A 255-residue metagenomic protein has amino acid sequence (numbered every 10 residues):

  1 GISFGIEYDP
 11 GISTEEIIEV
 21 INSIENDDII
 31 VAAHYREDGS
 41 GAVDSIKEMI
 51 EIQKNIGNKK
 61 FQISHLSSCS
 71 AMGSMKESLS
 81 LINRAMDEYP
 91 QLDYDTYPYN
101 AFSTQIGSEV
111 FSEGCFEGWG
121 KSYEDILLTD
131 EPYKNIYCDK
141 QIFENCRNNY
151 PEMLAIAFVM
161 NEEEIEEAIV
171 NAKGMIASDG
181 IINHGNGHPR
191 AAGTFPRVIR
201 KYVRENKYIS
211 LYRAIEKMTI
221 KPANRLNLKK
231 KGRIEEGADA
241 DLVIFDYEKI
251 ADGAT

Functional and structural regions predicted by a protein language model:
G1-F4, I12, I17, K54 (+2 more regions): Active-site neighborhoods of metal-dependent hydrolases
G1-N55: Hydrophobic, small-residue-rich alpha-helical packing segments that form membrane-like cores
I6-G11, Y35-S40, H65-M72, M153-A157 (+1 more regions): Conserved short loop/turn motifs at secondary-structure junctions
E7, E37-D38, S68, P98-Y99 (+3 more regions): Short, glycine-/Ser/Thr-/acidic-enriched flexible segments
H34, D95, G237: Conserved, mostly hydrophobic/aromatic
A155-V159, N206-I215, A223-T255: Acidic, glycine-enriched loop/beta-strand segments at the rims of small-molecule binding/catalytic pockets
